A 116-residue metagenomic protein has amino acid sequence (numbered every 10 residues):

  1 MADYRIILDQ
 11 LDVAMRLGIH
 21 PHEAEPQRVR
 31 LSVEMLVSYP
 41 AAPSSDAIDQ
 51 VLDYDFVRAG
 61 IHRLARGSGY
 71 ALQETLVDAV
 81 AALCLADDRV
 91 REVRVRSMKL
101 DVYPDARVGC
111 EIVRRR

Functional and structural regions predicted by a protein language model:
M1-R116: N-terminal, polar/charged subdomain of small-to-medium soluble alpha/beta proteins
